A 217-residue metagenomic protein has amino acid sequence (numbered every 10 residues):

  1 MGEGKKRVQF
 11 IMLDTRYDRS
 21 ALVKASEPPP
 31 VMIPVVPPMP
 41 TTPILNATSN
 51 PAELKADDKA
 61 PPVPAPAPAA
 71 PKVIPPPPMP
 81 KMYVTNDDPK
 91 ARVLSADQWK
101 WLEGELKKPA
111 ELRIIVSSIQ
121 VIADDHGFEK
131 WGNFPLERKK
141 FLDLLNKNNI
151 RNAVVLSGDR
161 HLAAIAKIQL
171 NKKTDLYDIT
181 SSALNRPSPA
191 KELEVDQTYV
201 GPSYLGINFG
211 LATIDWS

Functional and structural regions predicted by a protein language model:
M1-S217: Long, structured stretches of catalytic cores involved in phosphate-ester chemistry, encompassing
